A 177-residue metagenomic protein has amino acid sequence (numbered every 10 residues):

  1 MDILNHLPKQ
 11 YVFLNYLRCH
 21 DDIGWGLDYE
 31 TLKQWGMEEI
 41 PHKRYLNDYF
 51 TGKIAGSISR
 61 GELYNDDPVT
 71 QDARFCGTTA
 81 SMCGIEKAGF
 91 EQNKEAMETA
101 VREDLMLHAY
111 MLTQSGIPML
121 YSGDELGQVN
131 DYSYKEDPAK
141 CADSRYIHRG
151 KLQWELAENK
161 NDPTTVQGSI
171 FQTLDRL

Functional and structural regions predicted by a protein language model:
M1-L177: Active-site and adjacent substrate-binding regions of carbohydrate-active enzymes
